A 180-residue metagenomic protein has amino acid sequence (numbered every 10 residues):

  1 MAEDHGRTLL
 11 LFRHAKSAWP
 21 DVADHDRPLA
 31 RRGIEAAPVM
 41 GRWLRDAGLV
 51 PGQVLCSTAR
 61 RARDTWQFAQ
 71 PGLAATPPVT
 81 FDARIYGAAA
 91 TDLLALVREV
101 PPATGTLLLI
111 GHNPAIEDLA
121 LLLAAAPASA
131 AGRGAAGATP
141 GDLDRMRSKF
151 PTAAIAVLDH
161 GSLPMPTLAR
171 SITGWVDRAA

Functional and structural regions predicted by a protein language model:
M1-A2, P71, E99, R147-S148 (+1 more regions): Short secondary-structure boundary/capping segments
A2-R84, A88, D92-A95, I116 (+3 more regions): Active-site-proximal alpha-helix that buttresses catalytic centers in soluble enzyme cores
L9, T106-L108, I155: Residue-level preference for the first positions of well-ordered beta-strands
S17-W19, E117, M165-P166, A180: Short, acidic Gly/Pro/Ser/Thr-rich loop/turn segments
R98-L109, P166-W175: A polyampholytic, Gly/Pro-enriched intrinsically disordered region
T104-A124: A glycine-rich beta-strand to alpha-helix segment that forms a phosphate/ribose-binding loop at ligand/cofactor sites
A124-R170, V176-A179: Domain-level recognition of soluble alpha/beta enzyme cores, biased toward histidine phosphatases/phosphomutases
